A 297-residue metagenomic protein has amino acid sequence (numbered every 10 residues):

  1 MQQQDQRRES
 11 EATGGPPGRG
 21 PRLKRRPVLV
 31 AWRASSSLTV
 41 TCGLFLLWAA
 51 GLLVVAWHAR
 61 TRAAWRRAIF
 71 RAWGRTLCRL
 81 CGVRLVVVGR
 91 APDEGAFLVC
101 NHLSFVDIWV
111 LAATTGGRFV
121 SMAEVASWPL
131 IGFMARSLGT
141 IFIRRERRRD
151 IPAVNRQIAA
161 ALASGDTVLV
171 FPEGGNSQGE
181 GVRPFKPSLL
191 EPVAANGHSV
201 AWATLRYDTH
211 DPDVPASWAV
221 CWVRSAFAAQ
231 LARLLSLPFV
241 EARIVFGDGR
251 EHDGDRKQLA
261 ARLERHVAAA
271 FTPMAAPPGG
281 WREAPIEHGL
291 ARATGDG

Functional and structural regions predicted by a protein language model:
M1-P21, W73, L77-V88, V106-I108 (+5 more regions): Soluble, non-transmembrane catalytic domains of enzymes that act on hydrophobic metabolites at membranes
P16-V86, F133-L138, P238: A transmembrane-helix-recognition feature enriched in membrane-embedded lipid enzymes and envelope glyco-/phospholipid
W48-R66, R79-L80, D93-R148: Catalytic core of membrane glycerolipid acyltransferases/transacylases, capturing the structured, soluble-facing
G95-F97, T140, G165-F171, S199: Residue-level preference for the first positions of well-ordered beta-strands
L130-G132, G179-R262, M274-A284, G289: A cross-family acyltransferase "interaction/gating" segment
F142-R144, G247-D253, R265-A269: Polar-ligand-bearing catalytic/cofactor-coordination segments of membrane-embedded or membrane-tethered inner-membrane
I151, I158-A159, G165-V168, P172-L190: Soluble extracytoplasmic domains of inner/organellar membrane proteins
